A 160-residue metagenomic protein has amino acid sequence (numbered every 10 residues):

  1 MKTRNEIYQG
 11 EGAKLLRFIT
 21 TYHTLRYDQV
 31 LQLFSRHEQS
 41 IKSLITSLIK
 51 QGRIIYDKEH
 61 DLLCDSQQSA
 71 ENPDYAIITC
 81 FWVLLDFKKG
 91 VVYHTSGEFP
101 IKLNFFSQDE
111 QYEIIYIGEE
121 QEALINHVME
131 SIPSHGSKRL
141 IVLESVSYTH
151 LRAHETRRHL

Functional and structural regions predicted by a protein language model:
M1-A13: Short alpha-helical segments that sit at the start of domains
F18-Y22: Short helix-capping/hinge SLiMs at alpha-helix to coil transitions
T24-L33: Short acidic, hydrophobic short linear motifs in intrinsically disordered regions
R36-S47: Short amphipathic alpha-helical interaction segments
G52: Glycine-centered, phosphate/nucleic-acid-interacting loop/turn motifs that mediate DNA/RNA or nucleotide
I55-M129: Nucleic-acid-binding surface
D109-Y116, P133-S145: Hydrophobic beta-strand segments of well-ordered beta-sheets in folded domains
T149-T156: Conserved small/polar residues in nucleotide/adenosyl-binding loops
